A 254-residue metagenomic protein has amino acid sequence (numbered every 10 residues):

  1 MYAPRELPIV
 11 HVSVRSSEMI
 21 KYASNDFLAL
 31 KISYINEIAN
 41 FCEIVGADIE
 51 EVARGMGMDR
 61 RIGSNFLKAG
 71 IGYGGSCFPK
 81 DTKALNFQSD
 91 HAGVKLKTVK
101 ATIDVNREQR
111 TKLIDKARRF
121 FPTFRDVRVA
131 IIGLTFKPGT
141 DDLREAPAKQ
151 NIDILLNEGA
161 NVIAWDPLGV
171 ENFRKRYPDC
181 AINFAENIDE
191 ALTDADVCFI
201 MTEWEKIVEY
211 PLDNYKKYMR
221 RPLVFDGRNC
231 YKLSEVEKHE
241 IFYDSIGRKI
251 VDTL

Functional and structural regions predicted by a protein language model:
M1-L254: Structural/interface elements that position substrates and couple domains in central-metabolism enzymes
